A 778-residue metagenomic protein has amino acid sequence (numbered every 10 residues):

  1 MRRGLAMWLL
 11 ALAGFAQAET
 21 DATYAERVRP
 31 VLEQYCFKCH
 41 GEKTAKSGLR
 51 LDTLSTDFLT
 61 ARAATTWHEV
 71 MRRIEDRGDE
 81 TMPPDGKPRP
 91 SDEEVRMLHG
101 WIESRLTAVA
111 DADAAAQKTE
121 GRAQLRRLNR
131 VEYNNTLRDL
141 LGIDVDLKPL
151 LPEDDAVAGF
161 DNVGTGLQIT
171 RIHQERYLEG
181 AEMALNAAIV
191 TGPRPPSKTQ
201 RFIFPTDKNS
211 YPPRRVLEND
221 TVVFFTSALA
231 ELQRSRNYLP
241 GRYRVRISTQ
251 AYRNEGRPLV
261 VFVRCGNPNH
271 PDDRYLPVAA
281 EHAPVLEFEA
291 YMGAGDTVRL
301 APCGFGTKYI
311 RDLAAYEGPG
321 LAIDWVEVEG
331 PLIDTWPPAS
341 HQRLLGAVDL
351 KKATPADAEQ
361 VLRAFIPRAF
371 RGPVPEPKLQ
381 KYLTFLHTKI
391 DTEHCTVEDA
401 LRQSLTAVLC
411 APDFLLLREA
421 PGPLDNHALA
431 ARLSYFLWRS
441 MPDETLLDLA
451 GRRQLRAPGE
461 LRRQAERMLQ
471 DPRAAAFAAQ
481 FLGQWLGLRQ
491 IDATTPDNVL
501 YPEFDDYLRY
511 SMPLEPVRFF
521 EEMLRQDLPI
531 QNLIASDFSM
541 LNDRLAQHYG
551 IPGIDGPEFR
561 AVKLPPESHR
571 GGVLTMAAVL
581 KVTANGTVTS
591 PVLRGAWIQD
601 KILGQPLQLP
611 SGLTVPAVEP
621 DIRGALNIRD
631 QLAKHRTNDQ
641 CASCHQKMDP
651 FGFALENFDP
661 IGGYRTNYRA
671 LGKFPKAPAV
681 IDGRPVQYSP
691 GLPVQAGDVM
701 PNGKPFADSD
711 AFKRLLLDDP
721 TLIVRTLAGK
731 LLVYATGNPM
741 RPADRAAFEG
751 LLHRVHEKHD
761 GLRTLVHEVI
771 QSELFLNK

Functional and structural regions predicted by a protein language model:
G4-G14: Bacterial N-terminal signal peptides
F15-T199, G295, C303-T307, R311-L350 (+13 more regions): Aromatic- and Gly/Pro-enriched helix-to-coil junctions and flexible linker segments
A16-R72, D76-D92, M292-A294, Y316 (+8 more regions): Sequence context surrounding c-type heme c attachment/ligation sites in exported
P83, L147-P149, P375, D443-L447 (+7 more regions): Acidic/polar loop patches that form or flank catalytic/metal-binding clefts of enzymes that bind anionic ligands
W101, Q124, E132, T136 (+8 more regions): Extended surface/linker regions that mediate inter-domain or inter-protein docking in multi-component redox
L229-A230, G346-K352, R368-A369, L386-D391 (+12 more regions): Active-site-adjacent structural elements in folded domains
K389-H394, S440-M441, R453-R456, I551-G556 (+5 more regions): Secondary-structure transition/capping motifs at alpha-helix termini and the adjoining loop/turn into the next element
